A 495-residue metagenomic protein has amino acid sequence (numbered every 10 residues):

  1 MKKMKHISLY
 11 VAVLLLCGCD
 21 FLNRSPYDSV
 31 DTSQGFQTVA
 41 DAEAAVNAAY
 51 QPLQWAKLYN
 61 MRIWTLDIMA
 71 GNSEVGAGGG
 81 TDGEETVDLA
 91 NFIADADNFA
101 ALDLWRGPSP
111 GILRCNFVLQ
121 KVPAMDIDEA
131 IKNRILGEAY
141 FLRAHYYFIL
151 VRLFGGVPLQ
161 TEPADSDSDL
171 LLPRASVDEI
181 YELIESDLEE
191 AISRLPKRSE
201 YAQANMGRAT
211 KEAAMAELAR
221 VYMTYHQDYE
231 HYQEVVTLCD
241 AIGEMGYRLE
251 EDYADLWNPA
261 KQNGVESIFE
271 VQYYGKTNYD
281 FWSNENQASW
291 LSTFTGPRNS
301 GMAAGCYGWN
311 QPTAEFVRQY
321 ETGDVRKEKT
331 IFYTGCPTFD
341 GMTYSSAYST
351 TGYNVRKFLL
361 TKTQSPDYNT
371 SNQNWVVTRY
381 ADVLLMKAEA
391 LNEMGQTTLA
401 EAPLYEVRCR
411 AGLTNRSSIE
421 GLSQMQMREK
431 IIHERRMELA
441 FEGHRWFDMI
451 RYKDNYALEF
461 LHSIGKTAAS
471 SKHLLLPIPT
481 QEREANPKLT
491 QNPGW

Functional and structural regions predicted by a protein language model:
M1-D28: Bacterial Sec-dependent N-terminal signal peptides
G18-F21, V39, Y50, L58 (+10 more regions): Long, intrinsically disordered, low-complexity segments
D20-D82, Y181, E189-I192, E200 (+2 more regions): An aromatic- and glycine-enriched ligand-binding surface/loop that stacks and positions planar moieties
V39, E43-N47, Q51-K57, G80-F154 (+4 more regions): Conserved, well-structured interaction surfaces
E84, D88-I93, F316-Y380: Flexible, polar/acidic helix-loop-strand segments at domain edges
